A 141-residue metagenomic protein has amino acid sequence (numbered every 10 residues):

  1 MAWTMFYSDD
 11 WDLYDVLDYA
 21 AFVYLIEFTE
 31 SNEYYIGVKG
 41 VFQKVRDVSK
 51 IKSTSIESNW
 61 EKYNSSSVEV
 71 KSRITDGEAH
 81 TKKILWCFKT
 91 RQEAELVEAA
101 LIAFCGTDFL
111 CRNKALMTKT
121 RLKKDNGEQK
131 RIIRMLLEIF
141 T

Functional and structural regions predicted by a protein language model:
A2-T141: Structure-specific nucleic-acid interaction/processing domains
